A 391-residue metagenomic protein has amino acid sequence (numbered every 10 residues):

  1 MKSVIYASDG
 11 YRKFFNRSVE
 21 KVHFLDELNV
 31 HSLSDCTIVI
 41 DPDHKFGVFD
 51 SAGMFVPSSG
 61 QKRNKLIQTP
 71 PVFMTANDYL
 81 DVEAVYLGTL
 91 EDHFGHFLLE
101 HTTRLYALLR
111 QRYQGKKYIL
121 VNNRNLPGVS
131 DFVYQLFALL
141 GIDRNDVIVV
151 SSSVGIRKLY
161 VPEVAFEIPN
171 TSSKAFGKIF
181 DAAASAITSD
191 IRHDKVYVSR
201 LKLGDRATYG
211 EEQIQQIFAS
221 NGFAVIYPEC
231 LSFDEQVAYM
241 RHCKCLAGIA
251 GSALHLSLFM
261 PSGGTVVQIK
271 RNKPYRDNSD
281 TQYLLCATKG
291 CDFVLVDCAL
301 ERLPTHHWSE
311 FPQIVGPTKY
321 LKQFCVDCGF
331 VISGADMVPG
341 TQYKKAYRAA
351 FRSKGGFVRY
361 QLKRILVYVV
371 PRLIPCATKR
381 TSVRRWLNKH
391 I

Functional and structural regions predicted by a protein language model:
M1-I391: The feature primarily captures lumenal catalytic ectodomains of type II secretory-pathway glycosyltransferases
